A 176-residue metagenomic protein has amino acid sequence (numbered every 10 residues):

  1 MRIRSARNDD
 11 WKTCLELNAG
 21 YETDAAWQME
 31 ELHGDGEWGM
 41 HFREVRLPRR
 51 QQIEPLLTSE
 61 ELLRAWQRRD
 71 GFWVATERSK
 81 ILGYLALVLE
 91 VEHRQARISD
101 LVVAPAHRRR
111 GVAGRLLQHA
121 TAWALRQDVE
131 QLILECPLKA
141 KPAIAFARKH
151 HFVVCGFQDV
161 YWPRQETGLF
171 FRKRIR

Functional and structural regions predicted by a protein language model:
M1-R2: Extreme N-terminal starter segment of soluble prokaryotic enzymes
N8-D9, E16-S99, A104-P105, L117-H119 (+3 more regions): Acetyl-CoA-dependent GNAT
L101-R109, C136-L138: A short, internal acetyl-CoA/4′-phosphopantetheine-binding micro-motif in the GNAT/acyltransferase core
L116, A140-A143: Conserved short alpha-helix immediately C-terminal to the canonical SAM/SAH-binding motif I of Rossmann-like
A124-E135: Conserved GNAT acetyl-CoA-binding A-motif
E135-C136, R148-L169: Conserved catalytic-core motifs of GNAT/GCN5-like acyltransferases
